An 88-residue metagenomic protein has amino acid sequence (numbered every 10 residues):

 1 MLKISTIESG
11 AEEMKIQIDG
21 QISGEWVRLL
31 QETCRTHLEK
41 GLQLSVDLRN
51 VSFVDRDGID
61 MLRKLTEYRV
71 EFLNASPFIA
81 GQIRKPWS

Functional and structural regions predicted by a protein language model:
M1-Q17: Short beta-strand/loop segment at the start of cytosolic alpha/beta domains
I16-S88: Amphipathic alpha-helical interaction surfaces in cytosolic regulatory modules
